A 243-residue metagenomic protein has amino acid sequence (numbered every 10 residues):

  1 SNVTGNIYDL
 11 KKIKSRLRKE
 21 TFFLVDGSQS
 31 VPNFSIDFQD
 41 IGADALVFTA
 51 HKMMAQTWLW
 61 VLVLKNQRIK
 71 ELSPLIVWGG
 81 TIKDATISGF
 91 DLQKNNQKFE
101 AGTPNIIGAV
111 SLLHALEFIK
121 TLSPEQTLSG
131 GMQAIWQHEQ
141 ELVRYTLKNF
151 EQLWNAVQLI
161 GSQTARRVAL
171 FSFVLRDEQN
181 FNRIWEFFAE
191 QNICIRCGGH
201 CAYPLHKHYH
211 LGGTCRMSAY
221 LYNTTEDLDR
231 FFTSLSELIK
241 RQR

Functional and structural regions predicted by a protein language model:
S1-R243: Pyridoxal 5′-phosphate
